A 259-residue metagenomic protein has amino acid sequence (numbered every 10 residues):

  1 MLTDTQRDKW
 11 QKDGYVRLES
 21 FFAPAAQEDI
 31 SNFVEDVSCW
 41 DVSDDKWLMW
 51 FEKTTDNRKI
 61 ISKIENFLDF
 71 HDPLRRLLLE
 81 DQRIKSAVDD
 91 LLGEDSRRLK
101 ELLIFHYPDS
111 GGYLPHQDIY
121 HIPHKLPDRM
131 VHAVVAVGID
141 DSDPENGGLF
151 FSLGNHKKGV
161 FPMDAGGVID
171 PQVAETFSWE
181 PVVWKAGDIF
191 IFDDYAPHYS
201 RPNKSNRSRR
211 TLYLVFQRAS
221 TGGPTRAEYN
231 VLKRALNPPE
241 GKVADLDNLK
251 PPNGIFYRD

Functional and structural regions predicted by a protein language model:
M1-K12, E19-P115, H121-H124, K233: Non-heme Fe(II)-dependent double-stranded beta-helix
Y15-R17, L114, V134-G138, W179-P181 (+3 more regions): Conserved hydrophobic/aromatic beta-strand scaffold that supports enzyme active sites
S31-N32, V37-W40, D45-L48, E52 (+3 more regions): Non-heme Fe(II)/2-oxoglutarate
F70, L99, V131-A133, E145-G147 (+1 more regions): Residues that flank catalytic or metal-binding motifs in active/ligand-binding sites
L102, Q117-I119, V137-D141, L153: Short, structured patches in soluble enzyme cores that scaffold and shape functional sites
Y120-K125, F177-W179: Short, P/G- and charge-enriched loop/turn segments at secondary-structure junctions
K125-P144, I191, V215-A219: Short, conserved beta-strand element in jelly-roll/cupin
S142-Y199, T221, P238: Double-stranded beta-helix
